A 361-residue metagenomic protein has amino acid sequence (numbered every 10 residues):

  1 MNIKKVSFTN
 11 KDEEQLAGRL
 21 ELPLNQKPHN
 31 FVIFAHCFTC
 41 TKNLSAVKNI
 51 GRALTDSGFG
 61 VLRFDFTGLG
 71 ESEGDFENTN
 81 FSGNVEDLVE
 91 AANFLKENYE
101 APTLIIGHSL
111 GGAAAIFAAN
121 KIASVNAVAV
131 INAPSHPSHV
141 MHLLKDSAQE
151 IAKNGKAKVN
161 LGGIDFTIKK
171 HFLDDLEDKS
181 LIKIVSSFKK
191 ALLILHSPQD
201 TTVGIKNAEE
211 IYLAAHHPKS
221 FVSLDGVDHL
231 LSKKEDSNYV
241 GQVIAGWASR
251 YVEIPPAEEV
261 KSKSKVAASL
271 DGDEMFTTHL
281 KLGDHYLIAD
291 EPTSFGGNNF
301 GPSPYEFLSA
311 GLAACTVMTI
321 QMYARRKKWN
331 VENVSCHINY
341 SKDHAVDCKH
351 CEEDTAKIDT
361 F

Functional and structural regions predicted by a protein language model:
M1-Q26: N-terminal cap/lid segment of alpha/beta-hydrolase-fold proteins
T39-G51: The serine-hydrolase catalytic nucleophile loop
A46, N78-N98: Alpha/beta-hydrolase active-site loop
G51-E73: Conserved alpha/beta-hydrolase
A123-H171: Hydrolase active-site cap/lid region
F188-K189, I194-H196, D200: Short beta-strand/loop motif that positions the catalytic acidic residue of the alpha/beta-hydrolase fold
V227-Y239: Catalytic histidine-centered segment of alpha/beta-hydrolase-like enzymes
N238-Q242, G246-A310, Q321-F361: Extended beta-strand/beta-hairpin segments
